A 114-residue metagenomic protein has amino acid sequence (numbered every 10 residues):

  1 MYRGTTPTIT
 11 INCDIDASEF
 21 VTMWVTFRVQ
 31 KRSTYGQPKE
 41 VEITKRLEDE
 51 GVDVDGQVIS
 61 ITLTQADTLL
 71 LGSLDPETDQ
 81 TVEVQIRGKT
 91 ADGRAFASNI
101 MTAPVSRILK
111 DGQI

Functional and structural regions predicted by a protein language model:
M1-I114: Contiguous segments within soluble domain cores/interaction surfaces
